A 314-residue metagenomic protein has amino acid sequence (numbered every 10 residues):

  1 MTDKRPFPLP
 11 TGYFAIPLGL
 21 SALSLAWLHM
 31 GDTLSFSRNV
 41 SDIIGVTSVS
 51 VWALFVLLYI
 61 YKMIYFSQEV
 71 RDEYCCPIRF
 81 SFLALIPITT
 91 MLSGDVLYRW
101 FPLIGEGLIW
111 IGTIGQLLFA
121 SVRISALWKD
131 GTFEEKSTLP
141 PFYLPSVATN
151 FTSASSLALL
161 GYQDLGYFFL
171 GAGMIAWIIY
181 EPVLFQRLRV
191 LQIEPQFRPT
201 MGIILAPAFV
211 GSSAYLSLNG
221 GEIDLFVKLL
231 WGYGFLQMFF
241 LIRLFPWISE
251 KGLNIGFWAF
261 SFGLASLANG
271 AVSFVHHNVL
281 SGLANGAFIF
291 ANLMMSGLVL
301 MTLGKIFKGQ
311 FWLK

Functional and structural regions predicted by a protein language model:
M1-L58, L300-L303: N-terminal signal-anchor module of multipass membrane proteins
T2-A26, G45, S67-L92, I109-G112 (+7 more regions): Juxtamembrane helix-loop boundaries in multi-pass membrane proteins
W27-S41, D95-G107, S153-Y167, Y215-F226 (+1 more regions): Helix-coil boundary and interhelical linker segments in multi-pass alpha-helical membrane proteins
F36-I104: Membrane helical hairpin/interfacial module
D42-L57, L103-L118, D164-W177, D224-F235 (+1 more regions): Structural signature of hydrophobic alpha-helical transmembrane segments
M91, D95-L127: A generic, well-ordered mixed alpha/beta core segment in the N-terminal half of proteins
V122, S155, I179-L188, V210-N219 (+1 more regions): Alpha-helical transmembrane segments in multipass membrane proteins, preferentially the mid-helix core
